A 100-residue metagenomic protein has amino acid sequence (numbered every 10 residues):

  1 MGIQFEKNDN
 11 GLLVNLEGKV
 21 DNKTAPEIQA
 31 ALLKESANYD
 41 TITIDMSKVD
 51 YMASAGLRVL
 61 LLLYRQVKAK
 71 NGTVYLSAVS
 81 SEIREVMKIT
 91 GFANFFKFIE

Functional and structural regions predicted by a protein language model:
G2-I3, K34: Short leucine-rich amphipathic alpha-helices used at interfaces
I3-I28, S47: STAS-typified acidic loop motif
N22-F95: Amphipathic alpha-helical interaction surfaces in cytosolic regulatory modules
K97-E100: Short acidic-hydrophobic, aromatic-tinged amphipathic segments that line or gate anion-handling sites
